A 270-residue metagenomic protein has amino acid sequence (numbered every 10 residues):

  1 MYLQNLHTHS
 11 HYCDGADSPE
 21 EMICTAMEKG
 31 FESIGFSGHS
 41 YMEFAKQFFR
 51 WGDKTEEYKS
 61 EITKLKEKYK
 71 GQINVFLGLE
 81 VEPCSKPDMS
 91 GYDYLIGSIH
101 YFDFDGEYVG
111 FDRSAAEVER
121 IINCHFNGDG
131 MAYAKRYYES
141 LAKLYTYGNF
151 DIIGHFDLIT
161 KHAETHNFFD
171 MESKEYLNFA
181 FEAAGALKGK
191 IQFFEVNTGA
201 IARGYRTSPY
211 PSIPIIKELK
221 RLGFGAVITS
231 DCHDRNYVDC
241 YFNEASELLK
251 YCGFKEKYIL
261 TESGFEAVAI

Functional and structural regions predicted by a protein language model:
M1-P83, D93, T160-K174, P214 (+4 more regions): An N-terminally biased module of ancient metal coordination in phosphate/nucleic-acid-related enzymes
H7, A26, L95, H155 (+3 more regions): Conserved, mostly hydrophobic/aromatic
M27, Y145-T146, K220, K250: Non-catalytic positions within long, well-ordered alpha-helices that form the structural scaffold/packing of enzyme
I34-F36, L95, I153, F194 (+1 more regions): Hydrophobic residues within beta-strands of alpha/beta enzymes
S37, S98, F156, N197 (+1 more regions): Conserved residues at the C-terminal ends of beta-strands
F48, D53-L187: Extended substrate/RNA-proximal surfaces in nucleic-acid metabolism proteins
F104-D105, I121-D129, A202, R235-I270: Charged, low-complexity C-terminal accessory regions
E175-V238: Active-site-adjacent C-terminal substructures of enzyme catalytic domains
